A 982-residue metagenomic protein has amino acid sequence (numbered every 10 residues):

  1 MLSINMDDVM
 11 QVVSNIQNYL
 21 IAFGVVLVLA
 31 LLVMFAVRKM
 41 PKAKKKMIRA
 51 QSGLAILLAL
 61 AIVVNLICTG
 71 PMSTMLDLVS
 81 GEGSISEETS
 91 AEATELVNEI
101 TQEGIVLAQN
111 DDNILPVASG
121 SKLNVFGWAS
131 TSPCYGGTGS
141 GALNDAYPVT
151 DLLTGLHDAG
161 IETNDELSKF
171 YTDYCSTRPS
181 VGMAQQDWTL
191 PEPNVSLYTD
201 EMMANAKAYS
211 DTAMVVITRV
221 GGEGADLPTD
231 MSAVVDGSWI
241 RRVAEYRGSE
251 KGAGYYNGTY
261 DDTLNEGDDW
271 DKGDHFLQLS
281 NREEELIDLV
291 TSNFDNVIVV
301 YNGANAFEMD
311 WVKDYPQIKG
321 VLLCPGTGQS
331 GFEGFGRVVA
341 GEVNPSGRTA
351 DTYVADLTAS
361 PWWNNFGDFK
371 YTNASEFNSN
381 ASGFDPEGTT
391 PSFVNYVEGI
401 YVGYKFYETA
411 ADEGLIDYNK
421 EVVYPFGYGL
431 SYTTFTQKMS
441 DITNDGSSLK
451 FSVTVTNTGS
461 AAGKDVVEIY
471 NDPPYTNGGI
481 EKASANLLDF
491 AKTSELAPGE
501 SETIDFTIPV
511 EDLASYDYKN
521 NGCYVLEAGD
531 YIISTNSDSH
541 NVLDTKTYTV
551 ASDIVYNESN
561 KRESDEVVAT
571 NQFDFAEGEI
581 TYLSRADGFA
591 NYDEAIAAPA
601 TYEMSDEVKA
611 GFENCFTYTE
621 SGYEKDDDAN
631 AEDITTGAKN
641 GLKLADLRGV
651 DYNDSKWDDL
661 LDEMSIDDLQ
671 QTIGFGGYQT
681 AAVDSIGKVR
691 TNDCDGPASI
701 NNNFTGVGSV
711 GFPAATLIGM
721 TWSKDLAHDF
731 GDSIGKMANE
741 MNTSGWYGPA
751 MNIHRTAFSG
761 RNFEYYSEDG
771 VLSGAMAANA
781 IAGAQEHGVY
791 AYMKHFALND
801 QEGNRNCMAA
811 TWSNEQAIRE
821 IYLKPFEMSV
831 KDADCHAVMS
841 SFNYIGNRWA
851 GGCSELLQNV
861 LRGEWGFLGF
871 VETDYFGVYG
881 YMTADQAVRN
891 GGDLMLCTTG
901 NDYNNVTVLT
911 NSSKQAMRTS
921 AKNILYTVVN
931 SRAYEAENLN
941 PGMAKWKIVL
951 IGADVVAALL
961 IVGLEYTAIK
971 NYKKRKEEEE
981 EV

Functional and structural regions predicted by a protein language model:
M1-Y518, Y524-S539, S564-V982: Glycoside hydrolase catalytic-domain context in secreted enzymes
N541-K561: Short beta-strand elements
